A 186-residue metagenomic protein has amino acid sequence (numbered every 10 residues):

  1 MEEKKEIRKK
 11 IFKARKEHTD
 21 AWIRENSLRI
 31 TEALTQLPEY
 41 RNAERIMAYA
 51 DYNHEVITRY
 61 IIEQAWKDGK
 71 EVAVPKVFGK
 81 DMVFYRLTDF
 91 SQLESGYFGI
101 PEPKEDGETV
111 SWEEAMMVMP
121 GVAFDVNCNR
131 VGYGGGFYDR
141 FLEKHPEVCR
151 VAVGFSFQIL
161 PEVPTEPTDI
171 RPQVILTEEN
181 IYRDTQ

Functional and structural regions predicted by a protein language model:
M1-W112: N-terminal active-site beta-alpha-beta segment that forms phosphate/nucleotide-binding and substrate-recognition loops
E2, E17, W112-M117, V126-N129 (+1 more regions): Surface-exposed, charge/polar-rich loops and edge strands
I11, A48, V72, V118 (+2 more regions): A residue-level signal for conserved active-site and pocket-lining positions in enzyme catalytic cores
D51, V122, N180: Flexible loop residues that form catalytic and substrate-binding hotspots at small-molecule/glycan-binding clefts
E63, G132-F137: Charged helix-capping and loop-helix junction motifs
E71-K76, M119-G121, V151: Short, hydrophobic/aromatic-rich beta-strand segments within well-structured domains
P101-P103, P120-A123: A structured binding-face within diverse protein domains that lines the active/interaction site
